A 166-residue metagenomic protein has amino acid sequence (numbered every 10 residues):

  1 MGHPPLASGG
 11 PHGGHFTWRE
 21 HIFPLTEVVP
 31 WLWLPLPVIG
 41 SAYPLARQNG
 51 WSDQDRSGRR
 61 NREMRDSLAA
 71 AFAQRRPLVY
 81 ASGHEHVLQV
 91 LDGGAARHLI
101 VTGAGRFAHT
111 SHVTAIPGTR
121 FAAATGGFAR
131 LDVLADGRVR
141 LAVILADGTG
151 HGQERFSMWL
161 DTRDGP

Functional and structural regions predicted by a protein language model:
M1-H151: Long, structured stretches of catalytic cores involved in phosphate-ester chemistry, encompassing
S157-G165: Short beta-strand elements
